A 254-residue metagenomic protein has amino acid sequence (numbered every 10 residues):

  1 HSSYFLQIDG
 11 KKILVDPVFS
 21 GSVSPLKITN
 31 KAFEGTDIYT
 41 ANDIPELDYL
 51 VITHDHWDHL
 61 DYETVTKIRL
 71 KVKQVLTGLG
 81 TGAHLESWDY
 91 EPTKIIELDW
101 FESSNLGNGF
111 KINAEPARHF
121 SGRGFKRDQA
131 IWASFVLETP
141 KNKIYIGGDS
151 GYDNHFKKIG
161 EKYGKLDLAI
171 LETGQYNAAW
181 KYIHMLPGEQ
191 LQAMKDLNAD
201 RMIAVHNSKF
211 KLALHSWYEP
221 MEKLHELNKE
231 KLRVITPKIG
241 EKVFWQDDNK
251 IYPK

Functional and structural regions predicted by a protein language model:
S2-Q7, N105-K165, K181-E189: Catalytic core of the metallo-beta-lactamase
S3-D55, Y62-K67, G80, G122 (+2 more regions): Pre-active-site segment of Zn-dependent metallo-hydrolases
L6, D16, H54, D61 (+6 more regions): Divalent metal-coordination and catalytic microenvironments
V15-D16, Q74-T77, P92-W100, D167-E172: Short hydrophobic/aromatic-enriched beta-strand-loop microsegments
P17-F19, D55, A117-R118, G148-S150 (+3 more regions): Active-site metal-binding loops of divalent metal-dependent hydrolases
I44, Y49, Q74-E86, K143 (+1 more regions): Cap/insert and terminal regions of metallo-dependent hydrolase folds
D61-R69, L212-E222, D247: Metal-dependent catalytic neighborhoods of phosphoester/phosphodiester hydrolases
G78-N142, E222-D248, Y252-P253: Metallo-beta-lactamase
